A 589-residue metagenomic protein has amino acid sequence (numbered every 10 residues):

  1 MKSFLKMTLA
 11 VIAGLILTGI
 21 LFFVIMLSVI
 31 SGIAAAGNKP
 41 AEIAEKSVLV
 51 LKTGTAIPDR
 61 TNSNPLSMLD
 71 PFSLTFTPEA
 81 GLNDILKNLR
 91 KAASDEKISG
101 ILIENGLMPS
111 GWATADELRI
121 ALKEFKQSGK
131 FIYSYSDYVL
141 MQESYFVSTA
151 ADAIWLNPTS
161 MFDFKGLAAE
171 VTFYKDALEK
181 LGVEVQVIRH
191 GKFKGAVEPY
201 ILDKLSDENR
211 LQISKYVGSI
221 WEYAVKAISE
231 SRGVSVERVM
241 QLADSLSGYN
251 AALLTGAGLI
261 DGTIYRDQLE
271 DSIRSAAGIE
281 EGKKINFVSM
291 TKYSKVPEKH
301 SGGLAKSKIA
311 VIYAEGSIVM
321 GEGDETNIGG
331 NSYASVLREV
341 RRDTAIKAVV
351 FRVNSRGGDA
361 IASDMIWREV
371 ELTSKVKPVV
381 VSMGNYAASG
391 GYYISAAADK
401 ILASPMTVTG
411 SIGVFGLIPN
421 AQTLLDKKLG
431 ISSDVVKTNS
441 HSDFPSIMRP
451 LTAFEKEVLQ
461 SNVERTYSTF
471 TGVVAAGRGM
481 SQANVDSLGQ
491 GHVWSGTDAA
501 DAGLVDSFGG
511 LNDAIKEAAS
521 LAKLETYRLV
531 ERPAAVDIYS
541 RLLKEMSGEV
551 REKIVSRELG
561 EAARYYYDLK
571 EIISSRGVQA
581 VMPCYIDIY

Functional and structural regions predicted by a protein language model:
K2-E42, K46: N-terminal type II signal-anchor transmembrane helix that functions as the membrane-insertion/stop-transfer segment
P40, L49-V171, S301-L424: Cleft-lining beta-strand/loop regions that shape enzyme active-site pockets
E42-E45, H300-K306, K427, K523 (+1 more regions): Extracellular/periplasmic catalytic domains that process cell-envelope and extracellular macromolecules
K175-R274, Q422-A502, D506-S507, N512-E517 (+1 more regions): Charged, glycine-interspersed solvent-exposed loop segments at helix/strand-loop junctions that cap or gate access
E230-S231, D261-A305, F415, T471-G477 (+1 more regions): C-terminal long alpha-helix characteristic of the crotonase
L304-I309, Y313-A345, N462, P533-Y589: Intrinsic disorder and flexible/low-complexity segments
Y313-G316, V353-S355, M383-N385, A398 (+9 more regions): Active-site proximal loops enriched in glycine and acidic residues that flank catalytic Cys/His/Asp and coordinate
A360-M365, D498-D501, L543-E545: Short glycine/threonine-rich loop-to-helix capping motif typified by GTGT followed within a few residues by an Asp-Pro
